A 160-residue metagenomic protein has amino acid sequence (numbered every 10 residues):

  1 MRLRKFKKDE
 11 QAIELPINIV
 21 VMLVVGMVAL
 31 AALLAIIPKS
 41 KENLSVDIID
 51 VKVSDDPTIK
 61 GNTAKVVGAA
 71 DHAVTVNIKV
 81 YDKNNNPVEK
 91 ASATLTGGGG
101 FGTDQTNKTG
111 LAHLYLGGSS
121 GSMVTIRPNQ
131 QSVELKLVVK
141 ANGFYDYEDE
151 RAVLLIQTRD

Functional and structural regions predicted by a protein language model:
M1-Q11: N-terminal leader/signal peptides at the extreme start of proteins
D9-I36: N-terminal single-pass transmembrane signal-anchor helix
I37-D56: Proline/serine/threonine-rich low-complexity linkers at boundaries of modular beta-sandwich domains
G61-N85: Beta-strand-rich structural segments
D71-A73, S92-D104: Short amphipathic beta-strand segments in non-cytosolic proteins
D104-S122: Glycine-centered loop-to-beta-strand initiation motif
S122-Y145: Short, aromatic- and glycine-rich surface loops/edge beta-strands on solvent-exposed regions
N142-T158: Edge beta-strands of extracellular beta-sandwich domains
